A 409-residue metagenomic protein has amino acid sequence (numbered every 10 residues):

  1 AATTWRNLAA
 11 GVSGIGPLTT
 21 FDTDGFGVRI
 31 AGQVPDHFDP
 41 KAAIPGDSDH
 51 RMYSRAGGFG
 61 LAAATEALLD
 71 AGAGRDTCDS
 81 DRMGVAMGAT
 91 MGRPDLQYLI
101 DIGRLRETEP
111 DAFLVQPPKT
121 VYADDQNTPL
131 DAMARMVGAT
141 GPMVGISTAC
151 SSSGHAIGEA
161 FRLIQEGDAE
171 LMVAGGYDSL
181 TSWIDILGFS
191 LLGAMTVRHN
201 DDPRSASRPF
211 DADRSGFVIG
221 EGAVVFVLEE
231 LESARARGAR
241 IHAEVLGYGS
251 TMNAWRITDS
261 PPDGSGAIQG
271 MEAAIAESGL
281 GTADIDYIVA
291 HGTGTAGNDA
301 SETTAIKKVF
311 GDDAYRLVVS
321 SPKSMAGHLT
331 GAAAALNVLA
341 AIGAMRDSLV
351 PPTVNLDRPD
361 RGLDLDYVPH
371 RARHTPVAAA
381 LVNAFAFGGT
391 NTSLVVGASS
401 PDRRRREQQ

Functional and structural regions predicted by a protein language model:
A1-A2, S48-C78, M87, V318: N-terminal amphipathic, basic-rich helices that act as targeting or association modules
A1-D49, A71, E232-H242, L339-T353 (+2 more regions): ACP-dependent fatty acid/polyketide chain-elongation machinery
L8, M52-G57, C78-S80, P117-Q126 (+4 more regions): Active-site nucleophile and cofactor-binding loops and adjacent substrate-binding regions of central metabolic enzymes
V12-G16, P203-S278, D286-Y287, L356 (+1 more regions): Condensing-enzyme catalytic core mediating Claisen C-C bond formation in acyl metabolism
G60-A73, Q126-L130, A134-V137, M143-D178 (+4 more regions): Active-site-proximal alpha-helical scaffold in enzymes
T90-V144, I186, S190-T196, N298-D312: Active-site-proximal gating segment of KS-fold condensing enzymes and close homologs
L105-P118, G158, R162, S179-R235 (+3 more regions): Glycine-/small-residue-rich "gating" segment that lines the acyl/pantetheine channel and substrate pocket
D168-S215, Y248-P262, G292-D299, R316-D366: Acyl-CoA/ACP chain-elongation machinery
